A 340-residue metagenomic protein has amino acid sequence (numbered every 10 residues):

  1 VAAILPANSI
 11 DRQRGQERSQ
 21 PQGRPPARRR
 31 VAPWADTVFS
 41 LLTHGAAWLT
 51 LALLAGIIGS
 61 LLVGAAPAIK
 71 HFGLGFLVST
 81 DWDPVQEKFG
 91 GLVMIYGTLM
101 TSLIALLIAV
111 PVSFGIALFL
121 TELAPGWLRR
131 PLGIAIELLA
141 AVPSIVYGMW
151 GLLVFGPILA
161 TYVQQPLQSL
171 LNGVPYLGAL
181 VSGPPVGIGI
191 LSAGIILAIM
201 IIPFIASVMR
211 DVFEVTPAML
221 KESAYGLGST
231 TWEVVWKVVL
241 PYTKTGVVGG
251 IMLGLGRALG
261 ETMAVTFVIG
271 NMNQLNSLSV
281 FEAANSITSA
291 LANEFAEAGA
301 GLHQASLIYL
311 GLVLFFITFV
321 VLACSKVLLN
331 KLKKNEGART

Functional and structural regions predicted by a protein language model:
V1-A47, K326-T340: Transmembrane alpha-helical segments of polytopic membrane transport and secretion proteins
G23-L42, L61-A105, P125-G126, G183 (+1 more regions): Periplasmic/extracellular loop-to-transmembrane helix junction in inner-membrane transport proteins
H71-L92, Y147-I199, F281: Membrane-interfacial helix termini and adjacent extracytoplasmic/periplasmic loops of multi-pass transporters
A105-I136, K326-K334: Transmembrane-helix boundary motif in ABC transporter permease subunits
F114-F119, P175, S182-G226, T230-E233 (+2 more regions): Membrane-cytosol interface at the C-terminal ends of specific transmembrane alpha-helices in multi-pass membrane
I134-L138, V142, V146, I205-T216 (+2 more regions): Transmembrane alpha-helices
S182, V265-F315: Interhelical loop and adjacent transmembrane-helix boundary motif in polytopic membrane transport permeases
S207-A218, Y225, N293-T340: C-terminal transmembrane helix and the adjacent membrane-cytosol boundary/short C-terminal tail of inner/organellar
